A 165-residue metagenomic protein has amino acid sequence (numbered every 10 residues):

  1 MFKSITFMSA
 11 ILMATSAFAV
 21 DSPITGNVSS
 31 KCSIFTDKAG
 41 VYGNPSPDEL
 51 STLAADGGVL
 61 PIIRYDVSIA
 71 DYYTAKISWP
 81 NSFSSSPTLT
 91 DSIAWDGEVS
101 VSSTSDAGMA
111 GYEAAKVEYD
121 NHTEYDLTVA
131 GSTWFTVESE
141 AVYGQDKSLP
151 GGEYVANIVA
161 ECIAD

Functional and structural regions predicted by a protein language model:
M1-A19: Gram-negative bacterial Sec-dependent N-terminal signal peptides
L12, Y73-A75, A115: Short, Φ-rich (hydrophobic/aromatic) sequence segments
F18-A94, E124-D165: N-terminal small/polar-rich segments of proteins
S85, V101-G111: Substrate-binding/catalytic groove segments of enzymes that remodel or degrade extracellular structural polymers
D91-S105: Short, surface-exposed beta-strand/strand-loop-strand elements in extracellular ectodomains
A107-V129: Extended, solvent-exposed segments with strong compositional bias
